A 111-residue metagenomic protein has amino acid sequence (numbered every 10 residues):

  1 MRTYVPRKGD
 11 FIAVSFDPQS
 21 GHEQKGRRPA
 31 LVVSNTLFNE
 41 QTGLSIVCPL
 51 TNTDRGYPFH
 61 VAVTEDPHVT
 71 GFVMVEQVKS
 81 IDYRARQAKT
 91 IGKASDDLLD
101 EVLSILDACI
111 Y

Functional and structural regions predicted by a protein language model:
M1-Y111: Conserved functional hotspots at enzyme active or ligand-binding sites that engage polyanionic ligands
